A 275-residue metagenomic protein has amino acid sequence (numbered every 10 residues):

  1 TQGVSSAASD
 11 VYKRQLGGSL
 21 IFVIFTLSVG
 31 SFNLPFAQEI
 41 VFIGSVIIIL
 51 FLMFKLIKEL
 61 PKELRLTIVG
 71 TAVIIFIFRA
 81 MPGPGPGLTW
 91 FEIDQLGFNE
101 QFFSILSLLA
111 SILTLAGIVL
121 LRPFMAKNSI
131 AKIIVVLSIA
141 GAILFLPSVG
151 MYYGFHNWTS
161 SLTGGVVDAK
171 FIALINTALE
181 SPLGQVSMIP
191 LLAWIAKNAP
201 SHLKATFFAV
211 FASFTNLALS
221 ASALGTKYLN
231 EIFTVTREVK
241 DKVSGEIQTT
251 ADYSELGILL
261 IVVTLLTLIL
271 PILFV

Functional and structural regions predicted by a protein language model:
T1, V186-P200: Intracellular juxtamembrane helix-capping segments at the cytosolic ends of symmetry-related transmembrane helices
Q2-A8, Y12: Single conserved hydrophobic/aromatic residue that forms the stacking wall/gate of nucleotide- or nucleobase-binding
S5, E100-Q101, S201-F211: Loop-to-transmembrane helix entry/capping segments in MFS-fold secondary transporters and related SLC/MFSD carriers
E63-G87: Pair of pore-lining "gating" transmembrane helices in MFS-fold secondary transporters
P86-F103: Short amphipathic helix-loop junctions that connect adjacent transmembrane helices in Major Facilitator Superfamily/SLC
A116-V135, N230: Helix-to-loop junctions at the C-terminal end of transmembrane segments in multipass secondary transporters
A140-G165: C-terminal ends and interior cores of transmembrane alpha-helices in multi-pass membrane transporters/permeases
M151-Y152, D252-V275: Multi-pass alpha-helical transporter architecture, strongest for 12-TM Major Facilitator/SLC carriers used
